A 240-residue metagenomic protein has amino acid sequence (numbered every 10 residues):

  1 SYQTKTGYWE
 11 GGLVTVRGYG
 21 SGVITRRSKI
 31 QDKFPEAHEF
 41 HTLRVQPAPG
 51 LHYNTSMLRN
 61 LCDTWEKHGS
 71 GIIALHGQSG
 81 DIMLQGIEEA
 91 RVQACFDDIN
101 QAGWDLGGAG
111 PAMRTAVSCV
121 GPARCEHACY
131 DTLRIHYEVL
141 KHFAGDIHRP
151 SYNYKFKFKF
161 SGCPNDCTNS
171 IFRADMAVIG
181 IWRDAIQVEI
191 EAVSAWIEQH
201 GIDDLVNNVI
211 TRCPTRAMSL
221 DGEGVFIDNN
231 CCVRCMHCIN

Functional and structural regions predicted by a protein language model:
S1-M57: N-terminal basic/disordered segments at the start of proteins
L13-R17, H41-D203: Small-residue-enriched alpha-helical segments and adjacent helix-cap loops that form tight helix-helix packing
D32-A37, S70-H76, R216-S219: Short, flexible, solvent-exposed loop/turn segments with mixed acidic/basic and small polar residues
D175, N207-I227, C231-N240: Iron-sulfur cluster-binding cysteine motifs and their immediate structural context in ferredoxin-like electron-transfer
